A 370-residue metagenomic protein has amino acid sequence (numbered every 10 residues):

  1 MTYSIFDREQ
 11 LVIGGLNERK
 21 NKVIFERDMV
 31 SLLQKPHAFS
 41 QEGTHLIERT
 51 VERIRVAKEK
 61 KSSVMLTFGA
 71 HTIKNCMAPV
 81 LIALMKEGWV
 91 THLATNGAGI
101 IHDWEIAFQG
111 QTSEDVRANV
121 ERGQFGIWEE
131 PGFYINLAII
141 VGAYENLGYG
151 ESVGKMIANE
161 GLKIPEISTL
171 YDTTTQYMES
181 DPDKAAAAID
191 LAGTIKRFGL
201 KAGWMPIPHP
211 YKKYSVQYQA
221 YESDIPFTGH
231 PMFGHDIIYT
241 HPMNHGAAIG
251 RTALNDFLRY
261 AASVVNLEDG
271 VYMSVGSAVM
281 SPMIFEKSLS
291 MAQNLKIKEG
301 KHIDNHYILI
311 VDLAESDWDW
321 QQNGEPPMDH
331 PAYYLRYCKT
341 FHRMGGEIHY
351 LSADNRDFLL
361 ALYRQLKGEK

Functional and structural regions predicted by a protein language model:
T2-I82, V90: N-terminal glycine-/serine-/threonine-rich phosphate-binding loop
G43-E48, P208-H209, P231, G246-V265: A general structural motif
E48-S63, Q219-S223, A262-D269, K370: Glycine-rich phosphate/diphosphate-binding loops that line cofactor/substrate pockets in enzymes
S62-H71, L93-T95, V271-A278: Short glycine-rich or small-residue beta-strand-to-loop segments that form or flank ligand, phosphate, metal/Fe-S
N75-M77, I82, K86-A138, Y211: Active-site histidine-anchored catalytic micro-motif
A98-D103, H235-I238, S281, E315-D317: Short gly/pro/ser/thr-enriched loop/turn and capping motifs at secondary-structure boundaries
D115-S223, T228-G229: Ligand-binding beta-strand-loop-alpha-helix segment within the catalytic cores of soluble metabolic enzymes
G250, R259-S263, D269-V271, A278-K370: C-terminal functional extensions of proteins
